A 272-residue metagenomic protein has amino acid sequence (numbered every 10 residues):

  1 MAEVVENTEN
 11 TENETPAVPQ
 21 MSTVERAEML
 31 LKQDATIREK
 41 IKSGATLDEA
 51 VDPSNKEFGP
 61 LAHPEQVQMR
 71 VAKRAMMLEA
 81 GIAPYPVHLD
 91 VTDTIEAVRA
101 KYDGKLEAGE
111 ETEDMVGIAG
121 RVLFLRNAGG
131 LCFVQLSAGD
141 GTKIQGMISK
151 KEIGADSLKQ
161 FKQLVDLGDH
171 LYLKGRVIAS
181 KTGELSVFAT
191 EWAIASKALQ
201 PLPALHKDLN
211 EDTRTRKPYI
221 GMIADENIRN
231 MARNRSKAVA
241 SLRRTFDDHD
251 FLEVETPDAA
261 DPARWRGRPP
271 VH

Functional and structural regions predicted by a protein language model:
M1-H272: Class II aminoacyl-tRNA synthetase catalytic cores and aaRS-like
